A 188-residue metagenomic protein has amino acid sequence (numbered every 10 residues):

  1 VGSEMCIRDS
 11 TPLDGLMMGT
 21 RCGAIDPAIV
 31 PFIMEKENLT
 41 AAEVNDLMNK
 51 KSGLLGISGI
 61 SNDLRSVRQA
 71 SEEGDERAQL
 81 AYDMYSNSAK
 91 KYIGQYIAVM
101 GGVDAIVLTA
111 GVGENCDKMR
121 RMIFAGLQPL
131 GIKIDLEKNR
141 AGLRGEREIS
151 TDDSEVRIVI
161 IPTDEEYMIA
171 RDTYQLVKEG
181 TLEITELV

Functional and structural regions predicted by a protein language model:
G2-C6: Short, small-residue-biased leader/transition segments that mark boundaries at the very start of proteins
I7-T11, N62-R65: Conserved catalytic-core motifs characterized by acidic clusters
R8-N49: A conserved active-site cap/scaffold subdomain adjacent to cofactor or substrate pockets
L16-G23, M34, I57, Y82 (+2 more regions): Hydrophobic alpha-helical scaffolding
I29-I33, E43, L47-K50, S66 (+3 more regions): Alpha-helical scaffold segments in soluble metabolic enzymes
E37-A81: A mobile "lid/hinge" subdomain adjacent to the ATP/sugar-phosphate binding pocket shared across diverse ATP-dependent
Q79, D83-V99, V103, V107 (+1 more regions): Internal helix-turn-beta structural module
